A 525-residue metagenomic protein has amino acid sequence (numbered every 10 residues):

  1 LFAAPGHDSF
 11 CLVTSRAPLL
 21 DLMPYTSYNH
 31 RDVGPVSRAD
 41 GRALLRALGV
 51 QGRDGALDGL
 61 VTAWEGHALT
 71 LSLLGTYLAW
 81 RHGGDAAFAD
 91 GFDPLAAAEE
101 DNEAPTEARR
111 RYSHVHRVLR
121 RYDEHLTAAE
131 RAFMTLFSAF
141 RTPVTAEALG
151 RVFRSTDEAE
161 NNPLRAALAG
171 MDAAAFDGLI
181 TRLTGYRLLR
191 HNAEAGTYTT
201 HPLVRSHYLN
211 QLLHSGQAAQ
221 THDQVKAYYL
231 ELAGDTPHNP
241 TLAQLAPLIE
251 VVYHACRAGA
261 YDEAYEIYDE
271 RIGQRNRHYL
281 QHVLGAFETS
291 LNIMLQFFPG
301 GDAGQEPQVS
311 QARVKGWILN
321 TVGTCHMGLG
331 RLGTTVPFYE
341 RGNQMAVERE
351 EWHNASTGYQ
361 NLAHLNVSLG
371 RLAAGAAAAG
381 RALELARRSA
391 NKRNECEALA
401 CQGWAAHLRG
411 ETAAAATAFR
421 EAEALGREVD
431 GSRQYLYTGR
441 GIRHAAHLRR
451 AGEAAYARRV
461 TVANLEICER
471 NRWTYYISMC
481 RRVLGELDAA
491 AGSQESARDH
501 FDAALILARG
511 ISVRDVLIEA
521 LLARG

Functional and structural regions predicted by a protein language model:
L1-Y77, A86, D90-E103, E107 (+3 more regions): Alpha-helical sensor/transducer elements of the RecA-like P-loop NTPase core
S9, V13-R16, L57, V61-W64 (+4 more regions): C-terminal boundary/linker of central alpha/beta nucleotide-binding cores
L20-D21, A39, P143, S206-H207 (+1 more regions): Flexible, glycine-rich phosphate/dinucleotide-binding loops and adjacent beta-alpha linkers at cofactor/substrate
G52-G55, S113-H114, A128-A132, A243-P247 (+2 more regions): Alpha-helix N-cap/N′ positions at the starts of helices
T70-F133, T145, T156-A169, R275 (+1 more regions): Loop-to-helix "switch" segment enriched in basic and acidic residues adjacent to catalytic/ligand pockets
R81-E100, A108, A128-A129, D172-F176 (+3 more regions): A eukaryote-biased feature capturing mid-to-C-terminal, repeat/solenoid-rich segments of large proteins, strongly
T106-R120, F176, V309-T321: Alpha-helix-centered segments that form part of catalytic cores
D223, E231, D235-G525: Intrinsically disordered, low-complexity regions
